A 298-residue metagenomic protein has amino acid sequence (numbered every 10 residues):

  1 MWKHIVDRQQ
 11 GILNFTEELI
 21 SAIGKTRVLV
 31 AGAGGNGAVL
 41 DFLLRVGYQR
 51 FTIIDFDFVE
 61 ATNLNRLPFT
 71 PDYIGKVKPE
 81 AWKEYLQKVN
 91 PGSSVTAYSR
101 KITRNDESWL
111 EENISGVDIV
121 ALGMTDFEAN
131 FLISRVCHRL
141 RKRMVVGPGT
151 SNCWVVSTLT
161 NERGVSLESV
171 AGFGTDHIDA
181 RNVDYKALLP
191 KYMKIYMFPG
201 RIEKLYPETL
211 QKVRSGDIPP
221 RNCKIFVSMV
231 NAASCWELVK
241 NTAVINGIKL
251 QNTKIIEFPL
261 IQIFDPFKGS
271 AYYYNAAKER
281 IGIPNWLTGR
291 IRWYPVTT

Functional and structural regions predicted by a protein language model:
M1-L29, A61, E257-I263, N275-A276 (+1 more regions): N-terminal charged helix/coil linker that caps or initiates catalytic domains
L19-E60: Glycine-rich adenosine-cofactor-binding loop
F42, W109, L132-V136: A short acidic, amphipathic alpha-helical/loop segment
Y48-Q49, S93, L140-R143: A short helix->loop->beta-strand "cap" motif at the edges of active sites that frequently abuts
R50-P91: Glycine-rich phosphate-binding loop and adjoining beta1-alpha1-beta2 segment of Rossmann-like nucleotide-binding folds
P79-F131: A structured beta-alpha segment of the ubiquitous adenosine-cofactor-binding alpha/beta core
G116-V230, E257-T298: E1/E1-like adenylate-forming module used to activate ubiquitin-like modifiers and sulfur-carrier proteins
V230-K249: Oxidoreductase and adenylate-handling cofactor-binding alpha/beta cores
